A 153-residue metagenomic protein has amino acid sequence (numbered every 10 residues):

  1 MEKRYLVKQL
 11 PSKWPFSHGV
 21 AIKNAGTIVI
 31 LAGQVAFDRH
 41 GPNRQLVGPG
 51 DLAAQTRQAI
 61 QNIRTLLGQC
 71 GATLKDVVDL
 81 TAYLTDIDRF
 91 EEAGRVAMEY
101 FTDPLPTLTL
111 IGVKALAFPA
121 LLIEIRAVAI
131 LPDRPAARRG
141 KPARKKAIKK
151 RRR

Functional and structural regions predicted by a protein language model:
M1-V78, L84-R153: N-terminal presequence-like segments and the immediate start of the first folded domain
